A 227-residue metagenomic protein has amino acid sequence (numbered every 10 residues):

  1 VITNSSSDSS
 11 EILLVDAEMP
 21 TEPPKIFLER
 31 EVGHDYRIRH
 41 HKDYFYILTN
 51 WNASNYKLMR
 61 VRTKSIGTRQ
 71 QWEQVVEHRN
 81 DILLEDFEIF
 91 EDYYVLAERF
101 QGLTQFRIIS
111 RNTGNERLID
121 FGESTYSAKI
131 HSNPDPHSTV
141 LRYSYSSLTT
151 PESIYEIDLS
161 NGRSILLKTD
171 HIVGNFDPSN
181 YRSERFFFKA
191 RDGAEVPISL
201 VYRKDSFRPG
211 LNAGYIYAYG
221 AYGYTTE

Functional and structural regions predicted by a protein language model:
V1-N55: Beta-propeller domains
V1-T3, D43-N50, D92-R99, H137-S147: Short beta-strand elements that form the blades of beta-propeller/WD-repeat-like and other beta-sheet-rich scaffold
S7-L14, A53-R60, G102-I108, T149-E156: Structural motif
D8, P20-T21, Y44, S54 (+4 more regions): Short acidic/polar mixed-charge low-complexity motifs
D16-D35, R62-L84, E88, N112-S132 (+1 more regions): Multi-bladed beta-propeller domains
I47-W51, E85-Q101, F188-P197, G223-Y224: C-terminal substrate/ligand-recognition segments
A128-E227: Serine-hydrolase catalytic core recognition
